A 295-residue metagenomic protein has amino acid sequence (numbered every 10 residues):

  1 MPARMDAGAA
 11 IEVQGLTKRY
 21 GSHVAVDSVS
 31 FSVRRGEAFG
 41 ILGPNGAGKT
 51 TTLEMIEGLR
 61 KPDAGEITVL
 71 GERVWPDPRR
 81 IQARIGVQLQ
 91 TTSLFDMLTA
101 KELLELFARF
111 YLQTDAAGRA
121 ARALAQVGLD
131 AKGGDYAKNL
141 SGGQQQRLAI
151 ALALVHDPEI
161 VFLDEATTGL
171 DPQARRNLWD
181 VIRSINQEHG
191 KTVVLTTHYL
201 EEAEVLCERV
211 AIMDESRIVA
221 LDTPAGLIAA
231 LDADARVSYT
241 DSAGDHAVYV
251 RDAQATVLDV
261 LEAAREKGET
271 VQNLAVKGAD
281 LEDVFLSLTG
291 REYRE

Functional and structural regions predicted by a protein language model:
E105, R109-K132: Conserved ABC ATPase "signature" region
Y136-L140: Conserved ABC ATPase signature
D157: Conserved catalytic motifs of ABC-family nucleotide-binding domains
V161-D164: Catalytic Walker B motif of ABC-type/P-loop ATPase nucleotide-binding domains
L221-D222: ABC ATPase "signature
G226-E295: Short, charged/small-residue-rich alpha-helical element at the C-terminal edge of ABC transporter nucleotide-binding
